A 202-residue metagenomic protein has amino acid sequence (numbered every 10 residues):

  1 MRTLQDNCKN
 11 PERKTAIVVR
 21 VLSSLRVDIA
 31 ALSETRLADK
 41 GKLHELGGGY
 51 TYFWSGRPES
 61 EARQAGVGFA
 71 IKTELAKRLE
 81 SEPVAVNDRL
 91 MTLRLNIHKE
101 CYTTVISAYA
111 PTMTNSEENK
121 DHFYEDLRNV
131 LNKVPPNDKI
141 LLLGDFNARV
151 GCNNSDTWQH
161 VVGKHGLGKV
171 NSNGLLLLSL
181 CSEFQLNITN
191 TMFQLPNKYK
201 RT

Functional and structural regions predicted by a protein language model:
M1-T202: A shared catalytic/ligand-binding motif for oxyanion handling
